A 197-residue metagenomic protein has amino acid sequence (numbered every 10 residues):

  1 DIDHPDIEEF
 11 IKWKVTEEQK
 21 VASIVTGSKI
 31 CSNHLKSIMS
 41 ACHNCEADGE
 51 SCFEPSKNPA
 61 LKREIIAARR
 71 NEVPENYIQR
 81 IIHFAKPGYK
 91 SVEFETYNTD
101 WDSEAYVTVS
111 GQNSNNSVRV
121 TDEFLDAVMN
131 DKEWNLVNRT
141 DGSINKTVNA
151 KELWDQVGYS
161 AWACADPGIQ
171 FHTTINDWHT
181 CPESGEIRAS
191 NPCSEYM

Functional and structural regions predicted by a protein language model:
D1-M197: Active-site cavity-forming subdomains of large catalytic enzyme subunits
